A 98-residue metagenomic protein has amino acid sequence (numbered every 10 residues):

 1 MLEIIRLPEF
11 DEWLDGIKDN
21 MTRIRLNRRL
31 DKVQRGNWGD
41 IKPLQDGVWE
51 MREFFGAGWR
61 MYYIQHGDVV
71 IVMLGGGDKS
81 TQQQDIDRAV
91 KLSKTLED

Functional and structural regions predicted by a protein language model:
M1-E3, V48: A residue-level signal for beta-strand positions that form part of recognition/binding surfaces within mature
E3-I4, E12, N20-R23, W38 (+2 more regions): Enriched for short, Lys/Arg-rich terminal
L7: PIN/NYN-family metal-dependent endoribonuclease catalytic core
D11-D15, N27: Generic detector of well-ordered alpha-helical segments enriched in charged/polar residues, highlighting helical
R28-F55: A short, surface-exposed loop/turn module that caps and links secondary-structure elements
